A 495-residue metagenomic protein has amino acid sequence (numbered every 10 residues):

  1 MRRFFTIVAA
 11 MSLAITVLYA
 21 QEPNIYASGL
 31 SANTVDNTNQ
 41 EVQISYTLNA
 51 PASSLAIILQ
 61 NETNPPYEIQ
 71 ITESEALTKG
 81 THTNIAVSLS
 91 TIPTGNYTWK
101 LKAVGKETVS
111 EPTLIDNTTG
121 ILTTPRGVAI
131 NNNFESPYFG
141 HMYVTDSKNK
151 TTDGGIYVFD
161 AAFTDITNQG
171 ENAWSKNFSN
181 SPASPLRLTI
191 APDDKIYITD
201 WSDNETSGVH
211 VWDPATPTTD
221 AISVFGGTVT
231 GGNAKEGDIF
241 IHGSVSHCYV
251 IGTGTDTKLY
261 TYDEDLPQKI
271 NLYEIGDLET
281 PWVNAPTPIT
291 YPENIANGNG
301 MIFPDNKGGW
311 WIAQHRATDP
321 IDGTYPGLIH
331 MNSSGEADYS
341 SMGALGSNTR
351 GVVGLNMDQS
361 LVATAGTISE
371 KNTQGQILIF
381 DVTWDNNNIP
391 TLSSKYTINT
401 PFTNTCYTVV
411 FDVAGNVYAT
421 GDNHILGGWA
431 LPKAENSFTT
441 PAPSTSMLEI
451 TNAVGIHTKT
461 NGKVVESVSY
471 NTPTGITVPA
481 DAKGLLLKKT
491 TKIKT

Functional and structural regions predicted by a protein language model:
E22-L30, S437-T477: Residue-level detector of functionally pivotal "anchor" positions at catalytic/ligand-binding pockets or at interdomain
T118-G154: Beta-strand-rich domains and repeat architectures in extracellular enzymes and scaffolds, especially beta-propellers
L122-N132, N177-I190, G227-G252, T290-K307 (+2 more regions): Repeated scaffold domains used in trafficking and secretory/extracellular systems, primarily beta-propellers
E135-T145, A191, K195-T199, C248-Y262 (+5 more regions): Conserved beta-propeller blade signature
S136, K148-T152, S202-T206, T255-D256 (+4 more regions): Short glycine/acidic-enriched loop and turn motifs that connect beta-strands
F159-T167, H210-I222, L272-V283, I329-A337 (+3 more regions): Short loop/turn segments immediately following beta-strands, especially the blade-tip and inter-blade linker loops
Y339-Y396, T405-T408: Loop/turn-rich, solvent-exposed surfaces of beta-rich toroidal or solenoidal domains
T403-A453: Blade-level signature of beta-propeller repeat domains, shared across WD40, Kelch, NHL, RCC1 and BNR/Asp-box propellers
